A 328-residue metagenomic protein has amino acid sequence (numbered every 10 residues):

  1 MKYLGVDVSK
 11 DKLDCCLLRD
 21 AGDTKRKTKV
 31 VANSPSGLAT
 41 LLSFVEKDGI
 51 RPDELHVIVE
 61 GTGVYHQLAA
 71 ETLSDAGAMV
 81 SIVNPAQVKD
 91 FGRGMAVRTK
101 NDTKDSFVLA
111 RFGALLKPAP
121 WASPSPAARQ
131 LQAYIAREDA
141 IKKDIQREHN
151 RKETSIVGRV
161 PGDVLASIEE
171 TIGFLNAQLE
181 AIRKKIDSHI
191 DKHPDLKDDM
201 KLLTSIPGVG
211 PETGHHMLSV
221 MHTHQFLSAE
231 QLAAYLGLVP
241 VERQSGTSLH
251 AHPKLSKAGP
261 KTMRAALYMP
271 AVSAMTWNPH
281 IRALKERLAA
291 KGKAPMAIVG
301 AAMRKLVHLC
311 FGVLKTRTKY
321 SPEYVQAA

Functional and structural regions predicted by a protein language model:
M1-A328: A detector of single, family-specific signature residues that are central to catalytic or substrate-handling motifs
